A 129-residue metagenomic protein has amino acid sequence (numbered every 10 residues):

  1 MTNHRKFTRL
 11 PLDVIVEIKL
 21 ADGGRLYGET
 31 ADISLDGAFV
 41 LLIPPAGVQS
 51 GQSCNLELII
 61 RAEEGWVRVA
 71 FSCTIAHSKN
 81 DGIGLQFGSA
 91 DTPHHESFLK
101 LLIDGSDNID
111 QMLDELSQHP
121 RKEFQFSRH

Functional and structural regions predicted by a protein language model:
M1-H129: Structured alpha-helical
